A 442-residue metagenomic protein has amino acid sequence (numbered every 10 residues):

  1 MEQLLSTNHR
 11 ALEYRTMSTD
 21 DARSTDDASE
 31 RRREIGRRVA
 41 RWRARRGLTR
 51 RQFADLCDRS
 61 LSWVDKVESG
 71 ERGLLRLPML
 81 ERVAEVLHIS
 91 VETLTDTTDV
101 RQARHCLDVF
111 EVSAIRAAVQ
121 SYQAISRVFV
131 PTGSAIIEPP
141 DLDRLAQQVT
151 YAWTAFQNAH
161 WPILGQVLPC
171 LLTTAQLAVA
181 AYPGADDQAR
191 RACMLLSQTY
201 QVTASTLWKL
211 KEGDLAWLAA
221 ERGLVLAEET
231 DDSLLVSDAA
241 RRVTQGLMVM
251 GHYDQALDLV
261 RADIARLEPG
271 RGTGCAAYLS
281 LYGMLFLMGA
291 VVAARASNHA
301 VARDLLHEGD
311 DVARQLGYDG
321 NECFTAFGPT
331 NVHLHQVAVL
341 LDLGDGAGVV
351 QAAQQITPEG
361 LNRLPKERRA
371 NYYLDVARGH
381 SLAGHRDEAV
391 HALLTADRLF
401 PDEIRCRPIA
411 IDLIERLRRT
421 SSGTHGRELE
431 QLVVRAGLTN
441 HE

Functional and structural regions predicted by a protein language model:
M1-E2, D58, P78-T93: DNA major-groove recognition helix of helix-turn-helix/homeodomain DNA-binding modules
E2-R46: A short, Lys/Arg-rich alpha-helix, primarily the initiator
D26-D27, R31, I137-E442: Conserved binding/catalytic microenvironments
A40, R51, E81: Residues within the helices of the helix-turn-helix
R43, A54, A84: The alpha-helix within a helix-turn-helix
G47-K66: Short alpha-helical DNA-recognition segment
H88-A103, V332: Short C-terminal boundary/hinge segments that cap the last helix of small helical domains
D96-Q123: Short, charged recognition helix plus adjacent turn of helix-turn-helix-like nucleic-acid-binding domains
